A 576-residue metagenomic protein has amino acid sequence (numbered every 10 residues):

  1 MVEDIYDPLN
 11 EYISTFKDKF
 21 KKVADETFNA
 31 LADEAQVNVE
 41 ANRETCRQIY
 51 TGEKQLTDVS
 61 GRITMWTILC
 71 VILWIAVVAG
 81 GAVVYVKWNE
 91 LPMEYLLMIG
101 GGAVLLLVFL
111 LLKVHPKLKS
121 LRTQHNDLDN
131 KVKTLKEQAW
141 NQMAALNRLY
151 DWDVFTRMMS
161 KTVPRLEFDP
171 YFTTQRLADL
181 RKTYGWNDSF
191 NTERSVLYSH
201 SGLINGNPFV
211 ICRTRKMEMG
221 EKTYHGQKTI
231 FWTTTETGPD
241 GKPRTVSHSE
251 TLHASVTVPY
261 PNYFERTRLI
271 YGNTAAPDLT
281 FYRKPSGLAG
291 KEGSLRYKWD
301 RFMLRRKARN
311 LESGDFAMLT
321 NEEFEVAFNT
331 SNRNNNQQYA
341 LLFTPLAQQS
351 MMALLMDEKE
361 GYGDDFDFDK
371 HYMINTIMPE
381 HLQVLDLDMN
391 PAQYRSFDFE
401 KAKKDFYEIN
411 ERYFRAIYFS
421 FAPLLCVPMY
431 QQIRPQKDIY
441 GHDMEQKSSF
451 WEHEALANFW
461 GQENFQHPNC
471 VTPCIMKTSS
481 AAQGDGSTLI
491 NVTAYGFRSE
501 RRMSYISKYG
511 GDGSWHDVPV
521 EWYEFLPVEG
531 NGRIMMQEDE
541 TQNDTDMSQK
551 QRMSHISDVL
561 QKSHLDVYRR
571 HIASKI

Functional and structural regions predicted by a protein language model:
M1-T64, K131-P164: Basic, amphipathic N-terminal segments
T51-K54, D58-G61, M65, E137 (+13 more regions): Generic surface-pattern signal
V59-L135: Transmembrane alpha-helical hairpins and terminal membrane-anchor modules
R62, C70, V84, N89-E94 (+6 more regions): Acidic, low-complexity intrinsically disordered regions
V114-Q227: N-terminal topogenic membrane-targeting module
L177-S507: Structured extramembrane domains adjacent to transmembrane segments
M444-I576: Charged, long alpha-helical assembly modules
